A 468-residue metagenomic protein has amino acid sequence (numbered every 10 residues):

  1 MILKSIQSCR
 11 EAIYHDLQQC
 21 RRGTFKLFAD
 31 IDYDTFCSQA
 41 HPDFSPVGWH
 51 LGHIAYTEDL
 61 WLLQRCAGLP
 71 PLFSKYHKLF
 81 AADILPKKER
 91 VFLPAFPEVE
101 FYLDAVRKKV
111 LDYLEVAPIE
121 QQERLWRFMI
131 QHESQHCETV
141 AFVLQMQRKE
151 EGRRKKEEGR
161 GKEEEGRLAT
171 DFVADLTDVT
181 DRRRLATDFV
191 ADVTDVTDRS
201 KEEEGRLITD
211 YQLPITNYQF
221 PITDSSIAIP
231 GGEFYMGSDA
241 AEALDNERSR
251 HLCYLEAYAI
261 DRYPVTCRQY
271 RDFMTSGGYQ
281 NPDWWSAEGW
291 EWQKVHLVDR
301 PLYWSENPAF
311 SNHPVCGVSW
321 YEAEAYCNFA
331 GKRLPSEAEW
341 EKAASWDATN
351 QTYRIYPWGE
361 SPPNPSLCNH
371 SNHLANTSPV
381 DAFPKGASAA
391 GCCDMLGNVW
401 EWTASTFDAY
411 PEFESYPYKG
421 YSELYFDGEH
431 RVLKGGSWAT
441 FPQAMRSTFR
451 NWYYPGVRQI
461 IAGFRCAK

Functional and structural regions predicted by a protein language model:
M1-S45, W49-Y56, L60-S74, K78-K109 (+12 more regions): Disulfide-stabilized, aromatic/cysteine-rich ligand-recognition loop
S5, Q19, T170, D178 (+6 more regions): Generic detector of low-complexity/intrinsically disordered segments and short hydrophobic N-terminal stretches
L125, M129, E133-Q135, T139 (+3 more regions): Functional-site microenvironments in short loops/helix caps that host divalent-cation chemistry
K149-T170, T177, L185, E202-S225: Short, basic, low-complexity termini and linkers enriched in Ser/Thr/Gly/Pro that act as targeting/leader peptides
D171, D175-D181, D192-D198: Short, low-complexity, charge-dense intrinsically disordered segments
